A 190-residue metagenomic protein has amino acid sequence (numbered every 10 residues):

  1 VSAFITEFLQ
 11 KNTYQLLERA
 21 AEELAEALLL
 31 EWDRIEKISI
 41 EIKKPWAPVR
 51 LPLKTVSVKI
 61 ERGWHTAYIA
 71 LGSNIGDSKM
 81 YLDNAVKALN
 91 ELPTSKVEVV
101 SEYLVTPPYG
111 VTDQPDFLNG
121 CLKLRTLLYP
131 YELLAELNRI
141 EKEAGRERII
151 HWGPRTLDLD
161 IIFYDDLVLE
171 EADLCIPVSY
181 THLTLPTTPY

Functional and structural regions predicted by a protein language model:
V1-A67: N-terminal, polar/charged subdomain of small-to-medium soluble alpha/beta proteins
I35-S39, K96-S101, P154: A short coil-to-beta-strand element that immediately follows conserved catalytic motifs
E41-P45, Y103-V105, I162-Y164: Short loop/turn motifs enriched for small/polar and acidic residues
H65-V86: Extended accessory regions or peripheral subdomains of proteins
N84, L89-Y129: Short, surface-exposed acidic-centric catalytic microdomains
V86, L169-Y180: A short alpha/beta connector and helix-capping loop motif
N119, K123-Y164: Helix-adjacent hinge/juxtasegments
T181-T187: Conserved small/polar residues in nucleotide/adenosyl-binding loops
